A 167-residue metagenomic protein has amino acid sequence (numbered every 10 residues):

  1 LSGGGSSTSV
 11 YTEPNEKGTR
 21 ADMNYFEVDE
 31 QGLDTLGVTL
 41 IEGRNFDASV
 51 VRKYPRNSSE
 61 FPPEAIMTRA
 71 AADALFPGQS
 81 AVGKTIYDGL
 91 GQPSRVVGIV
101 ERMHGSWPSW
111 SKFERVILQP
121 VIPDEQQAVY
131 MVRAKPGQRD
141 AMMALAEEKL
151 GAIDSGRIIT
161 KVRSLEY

Functional and structural regions predicted by a protein language model:
L1-Y167: Mid-to-C-terminal secondary-structure elements that act as membrane-proximal/extracytoplasmic interface segments
